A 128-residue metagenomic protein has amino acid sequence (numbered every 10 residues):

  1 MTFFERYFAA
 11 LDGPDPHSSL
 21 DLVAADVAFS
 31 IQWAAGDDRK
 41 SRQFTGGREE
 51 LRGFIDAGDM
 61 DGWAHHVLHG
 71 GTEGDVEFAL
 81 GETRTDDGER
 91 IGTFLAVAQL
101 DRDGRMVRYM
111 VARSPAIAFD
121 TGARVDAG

Functional and structural regions predicted by a protein language model:
M1-A28: Short acidic-aromatic low-complexity motifs
F3, G46, E50, R90: Soluble or luminal CAZymes and related metallo-dependent hydrolases
R6-A9, S41, A96: Short, flexible active-site loop motifs that bind/organize anionic cofactors or intermediates
H17-S18, A24-T72: A solvent-exposed, acidic/Ser-Thr-rich amphipathic alpha-helical stretch
R52-G128: A beta-strand edge to alpha-helix "cap/lid" segment located at domain peripheries
